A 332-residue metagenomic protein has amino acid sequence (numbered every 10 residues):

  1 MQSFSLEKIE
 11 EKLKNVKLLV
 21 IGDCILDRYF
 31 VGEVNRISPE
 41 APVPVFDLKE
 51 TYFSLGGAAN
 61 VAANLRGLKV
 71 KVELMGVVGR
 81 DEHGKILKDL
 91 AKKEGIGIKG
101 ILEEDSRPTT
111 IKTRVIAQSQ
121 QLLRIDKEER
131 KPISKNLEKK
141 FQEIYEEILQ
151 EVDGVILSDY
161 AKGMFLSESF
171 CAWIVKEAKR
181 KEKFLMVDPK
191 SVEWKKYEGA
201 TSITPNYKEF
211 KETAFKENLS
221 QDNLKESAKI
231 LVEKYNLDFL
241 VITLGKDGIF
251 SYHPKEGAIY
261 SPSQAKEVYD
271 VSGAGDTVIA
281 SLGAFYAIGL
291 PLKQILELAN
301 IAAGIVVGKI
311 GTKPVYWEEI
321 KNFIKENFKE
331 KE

Functional and structural regions predicted by a protein language model:
M1-N35: Positively charged, low-complexity intrinsically disordered leader regions
Q2-E10, P39, V43-I111, F323-K325: Substrate-binding N-lobe of the ribokinase-like
L13, L149-Q150, W194-E198: A short, aliphatic-rich alpha-helical micro-motif
L19-I21, R124, D153-I156, M186 (+2 more regions): Structural motif
I101-R107, R114-E151: Conserved phosphate-binding/catalytic loop of the ribokinase/pfkB sugar-kinase fold
V152-F165: Short acidic, glycine-rich surface-loop motifs adjacent to enzyme active sites
K162-A258: Conserved phosphate/ATP/ADP-binding segment of small-molecule kinases
D238, Q264-N327: Conserved post-catalytic alpha-helical subdomain immediately downstream of the catalytic base and nucleotide-binding
